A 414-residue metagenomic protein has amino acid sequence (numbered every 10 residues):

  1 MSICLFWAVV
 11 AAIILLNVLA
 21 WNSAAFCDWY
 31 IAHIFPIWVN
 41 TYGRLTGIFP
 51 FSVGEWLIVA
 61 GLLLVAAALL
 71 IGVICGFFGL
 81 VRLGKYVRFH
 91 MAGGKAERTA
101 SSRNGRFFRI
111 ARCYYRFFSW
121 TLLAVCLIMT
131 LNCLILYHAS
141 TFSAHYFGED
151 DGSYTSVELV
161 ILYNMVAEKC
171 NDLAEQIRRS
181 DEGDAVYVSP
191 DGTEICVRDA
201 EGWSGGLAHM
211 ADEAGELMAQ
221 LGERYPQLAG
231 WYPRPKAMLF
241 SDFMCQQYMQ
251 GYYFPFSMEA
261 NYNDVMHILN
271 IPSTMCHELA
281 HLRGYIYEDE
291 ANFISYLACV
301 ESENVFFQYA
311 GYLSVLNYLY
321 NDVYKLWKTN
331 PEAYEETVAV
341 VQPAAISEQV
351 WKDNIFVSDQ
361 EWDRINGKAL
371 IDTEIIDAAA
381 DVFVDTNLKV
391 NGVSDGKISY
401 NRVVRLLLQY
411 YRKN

Functional and structural regions predicted by a protein language model:
S2-V9, V53-A60, V73, A111-L122: Alpha-helical transmembrane segments
L5-W21, L122-T130: Hydrophobic alpha-helical membrane-insertion segments
A12-R82: Membrane-embedded alpha-helical segments of integral membrane proteins
P50, S273-N292, Y296: Active-site recognition of the HExxH zinc-binding catalytic motif
M91, K95-A100, N104-M258: Contiguous, non-catalytic segments that form substrate-binding/exosite surfaces or channel walls
F254-M275, L282-I286: Short pre-active-site segment immediately N-terminal to the catalytic Zn-binding motif
I286-A333: Post-HExxH zinc-binding segment in Zn-dependent metallohydrolases
Q349-N414: Pan-zinc metallopeptidase signature
